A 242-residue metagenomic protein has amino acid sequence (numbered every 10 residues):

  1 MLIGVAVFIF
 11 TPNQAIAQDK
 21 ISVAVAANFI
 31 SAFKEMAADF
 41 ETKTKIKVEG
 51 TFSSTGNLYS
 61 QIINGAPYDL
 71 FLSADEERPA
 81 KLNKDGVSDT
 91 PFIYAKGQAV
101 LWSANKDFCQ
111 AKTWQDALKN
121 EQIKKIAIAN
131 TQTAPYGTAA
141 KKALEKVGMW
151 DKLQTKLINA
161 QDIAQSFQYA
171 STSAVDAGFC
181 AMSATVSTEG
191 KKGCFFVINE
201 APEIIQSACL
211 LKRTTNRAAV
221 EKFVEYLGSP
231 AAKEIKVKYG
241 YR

Functional and structural regions predicted by a protein language model:
M1-T11: Bacterial N-terminal signal peptides
T11-A17: Sec/Tat signal peptide C-region and signal peptidase I cleavage site
A17-K43, E49-F52, G56, S60-A66 (+4 more regions): Exported/periplasmic ABC-transporter solute-binding proteins
